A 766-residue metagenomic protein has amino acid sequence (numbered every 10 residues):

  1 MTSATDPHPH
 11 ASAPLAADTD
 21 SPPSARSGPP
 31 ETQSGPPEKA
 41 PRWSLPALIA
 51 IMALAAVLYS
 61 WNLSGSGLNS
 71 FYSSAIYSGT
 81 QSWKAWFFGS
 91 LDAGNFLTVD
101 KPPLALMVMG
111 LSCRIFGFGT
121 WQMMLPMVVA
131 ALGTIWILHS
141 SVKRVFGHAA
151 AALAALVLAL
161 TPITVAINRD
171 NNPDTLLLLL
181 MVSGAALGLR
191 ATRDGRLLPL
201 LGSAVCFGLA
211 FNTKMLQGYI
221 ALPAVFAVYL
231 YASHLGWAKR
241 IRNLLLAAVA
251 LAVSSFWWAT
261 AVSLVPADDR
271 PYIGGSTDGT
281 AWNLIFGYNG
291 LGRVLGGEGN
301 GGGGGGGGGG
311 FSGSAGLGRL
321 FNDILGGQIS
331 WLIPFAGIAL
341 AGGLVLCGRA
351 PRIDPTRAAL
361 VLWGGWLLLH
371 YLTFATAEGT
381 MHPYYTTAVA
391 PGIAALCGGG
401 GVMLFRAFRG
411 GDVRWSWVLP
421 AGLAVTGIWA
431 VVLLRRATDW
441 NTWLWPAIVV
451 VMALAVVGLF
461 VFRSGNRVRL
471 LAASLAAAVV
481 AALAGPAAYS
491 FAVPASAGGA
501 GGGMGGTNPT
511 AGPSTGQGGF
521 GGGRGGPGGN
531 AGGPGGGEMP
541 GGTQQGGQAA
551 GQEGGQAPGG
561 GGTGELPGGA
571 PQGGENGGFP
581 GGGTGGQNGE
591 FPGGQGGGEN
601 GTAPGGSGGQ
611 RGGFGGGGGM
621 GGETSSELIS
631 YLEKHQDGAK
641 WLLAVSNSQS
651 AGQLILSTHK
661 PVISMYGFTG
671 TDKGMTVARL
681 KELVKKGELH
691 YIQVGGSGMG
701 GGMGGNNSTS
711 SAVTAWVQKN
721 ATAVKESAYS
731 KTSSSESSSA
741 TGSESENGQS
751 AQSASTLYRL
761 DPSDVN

Functional and structural regions predicted by a protein language model:
M1-G297, G304-W417, V425-W429, A492 (+4 more regions): Membrane-integral, polyisoprenol-dependent glycosyltransferases of the GT-C/oligosaccharyltransferase superfamily
T80-K84, N289, L325, G392 (+7 more regions): Sec/Tat-exported extracytoplasmic proteins
M127, L177-L179, Y219, L284 (+4 more regions): Structural recognition of the beta-strand scaffold that forms the well-ordered cores of secreted hydrolase catalytic
N171, S657-K660, V717-N720: Short, structured coil segments at secondary-structure junctions
S276-T280, L284, N289-A315, S490-E633 (+2 more regions): Disordered, low-complexity segments in secreted/periplasmic proteins that are enriched in proline
G411-S514: Transmembrane helical bundles and short interhelical boundary loops of multi-pass, membrane-embedded
G616-A651, T658-G700: Luminal/periplasmic acceptor-recognition loop/helix of membrane-associated glycosyltransferases
